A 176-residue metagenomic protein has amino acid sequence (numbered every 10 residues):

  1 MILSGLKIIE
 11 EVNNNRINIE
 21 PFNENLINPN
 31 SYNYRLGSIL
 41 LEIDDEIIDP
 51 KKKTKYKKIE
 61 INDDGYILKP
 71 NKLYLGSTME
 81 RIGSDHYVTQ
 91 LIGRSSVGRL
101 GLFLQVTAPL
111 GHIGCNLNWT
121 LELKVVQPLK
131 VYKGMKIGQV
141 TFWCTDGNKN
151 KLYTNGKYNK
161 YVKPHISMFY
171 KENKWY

Functional and structural regions predicted by a protein language model:
M1-Y176: DUTPase catalytic domain/fold
